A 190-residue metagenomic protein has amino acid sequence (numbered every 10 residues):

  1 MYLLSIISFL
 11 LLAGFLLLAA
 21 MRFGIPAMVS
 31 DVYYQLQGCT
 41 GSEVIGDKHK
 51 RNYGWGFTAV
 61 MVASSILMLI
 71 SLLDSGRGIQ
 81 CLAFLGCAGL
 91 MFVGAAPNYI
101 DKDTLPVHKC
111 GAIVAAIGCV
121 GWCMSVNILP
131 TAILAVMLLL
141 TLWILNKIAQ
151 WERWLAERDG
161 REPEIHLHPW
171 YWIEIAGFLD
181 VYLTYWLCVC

Functional and structural regions predicted by a protein language model:
M1-I70: N-terminal topogenic module of multi-pass integral membrane proteins
M1-L3, L69-C81, G121-I133, C188-C190: Helix-coil boundary and interhelical linker segments in multi-pass alpha-helical membrane proteins
L4, K50-A63, K109-C119, L134-L138 (+1 more regions): Alpha-helical transmembrane segments of polytopic membrane proteins
L10-L16, A59-M68, A115-I128, A176-C188: Hydrophobic cores of alpha-helical transmembrane segments in multi-pass inner/ER membrane proteins, independent
F15-P26, A95, T141-W154: Membrane-water interface of transmembrane alpha-helices
F23-Q37, L85-A88, R153-R161: Interhelical loop segments of eukaryotic multi-pass membrane proteins
Q80-A135: Membrane-proximal helix-loop-helix units in multi-pass membrane proteins
V126-C190: Terminal transmembrane helical module of multi-pass membrane proteins
